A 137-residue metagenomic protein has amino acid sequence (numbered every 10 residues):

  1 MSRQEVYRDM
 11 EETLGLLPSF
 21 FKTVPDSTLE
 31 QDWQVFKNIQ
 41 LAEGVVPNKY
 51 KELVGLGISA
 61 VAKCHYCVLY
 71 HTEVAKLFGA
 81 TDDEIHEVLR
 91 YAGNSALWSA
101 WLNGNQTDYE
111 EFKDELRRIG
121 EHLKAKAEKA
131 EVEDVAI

Functional and structural regions predicted by a protein language model:
M1-Y50, N103-I137: Acidic, glycine/proline-rich low-complexity segments that act as flexible tails and inter-domain linkers
L29-E30, Y70-I85: Iron-sulfur (Fe-S) cluster-binding segments and ferredoxin-like electron-carrier domains, especially [2Fe-2S]
K37, G55, T72-K76: Amphipathic alpha-helical segments within well-ordered protein domains
N48-L53, D83-V88: Alpha-helical scaffolds flanking conserved acidic
V54, I58-Y70: Short, thiol/selenol-centered motifs that function as redox-active sites or metal-ligating centers
Y66-L69, E73, L97-A100: Charged/polar positions within long, soluble alpha-helices
R90-Y109: Short Fe-S-cluster ligation motifs
